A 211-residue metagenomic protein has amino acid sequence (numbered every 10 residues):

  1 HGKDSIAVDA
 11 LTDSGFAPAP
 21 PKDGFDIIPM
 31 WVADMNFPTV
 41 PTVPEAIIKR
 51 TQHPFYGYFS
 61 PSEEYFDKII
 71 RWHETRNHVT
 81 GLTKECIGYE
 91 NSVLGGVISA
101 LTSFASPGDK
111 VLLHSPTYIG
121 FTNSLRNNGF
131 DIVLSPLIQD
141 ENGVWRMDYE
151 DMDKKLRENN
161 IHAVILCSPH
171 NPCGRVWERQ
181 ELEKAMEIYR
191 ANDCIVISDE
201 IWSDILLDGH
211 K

Functional and structural regions predicted by a protein language model:
H1-G2, N142: Acidic/glycine-enriched edge-of-secondary-structure segments
G2-S92, S99: N-terminal small-domain helix-loop-helix segment of the aminotransferase-like
F37, S203-D204: Short, active-site-adjacent cap segments at secondary-structure transitions
Y56-E187, D204-I205, G209: Conserved core of the PLP fold type I
K110, C194-I195: Short glycine-centered segments of the SAM/dcSAM-binding site in methyltransferase folds
F130, A191-C194: A short helix->loop->beta-strand "cap" motif at the edges of active sites that frequently abuts
N192, G209-K211: Conserved active-site segment immediately N-terminal to the catalytic lysine that forms the internal aldimine
E200: Walker B catalytic acidic pair
